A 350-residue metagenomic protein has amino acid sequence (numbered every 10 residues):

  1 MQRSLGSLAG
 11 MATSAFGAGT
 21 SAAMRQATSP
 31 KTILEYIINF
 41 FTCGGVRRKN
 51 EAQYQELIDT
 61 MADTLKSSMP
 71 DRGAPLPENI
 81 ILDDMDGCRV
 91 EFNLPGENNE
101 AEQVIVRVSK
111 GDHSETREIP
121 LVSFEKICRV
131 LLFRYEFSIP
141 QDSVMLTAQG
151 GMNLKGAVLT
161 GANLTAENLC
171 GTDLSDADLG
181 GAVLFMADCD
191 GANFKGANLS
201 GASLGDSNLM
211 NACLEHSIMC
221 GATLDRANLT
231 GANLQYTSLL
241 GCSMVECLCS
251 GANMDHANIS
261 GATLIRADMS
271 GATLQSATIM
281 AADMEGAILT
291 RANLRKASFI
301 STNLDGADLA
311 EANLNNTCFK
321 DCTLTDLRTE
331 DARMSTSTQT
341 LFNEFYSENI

Functional and structural regions predicted by a protein language model:
M1-I37, F41-C43, I350: Non-Sec secretion/translocation targeting segments of pathogen effectors
L5, G87-N153, S335-I350: N-terminal capping/linker segments that flank leucine-rich repeat
A12, Y36-I37, C88, D190 (+1 more regions): N-terminal leader/targeting signatures
S14, G19, R25, Y36 (+18 more regions): Compositionally biased, intrinsically disordered low-complexity segments
G19-L34, V46-S68: Membrane-engaging insertion elements
F40-C43, T64, S68, R72 (+1 more regions): Short loop/turn hinge sites at secondary-structure boundaries
N50-Q103: Short linear elements at protein peripheries
E136-I350: Tandem repeat scaffolds
